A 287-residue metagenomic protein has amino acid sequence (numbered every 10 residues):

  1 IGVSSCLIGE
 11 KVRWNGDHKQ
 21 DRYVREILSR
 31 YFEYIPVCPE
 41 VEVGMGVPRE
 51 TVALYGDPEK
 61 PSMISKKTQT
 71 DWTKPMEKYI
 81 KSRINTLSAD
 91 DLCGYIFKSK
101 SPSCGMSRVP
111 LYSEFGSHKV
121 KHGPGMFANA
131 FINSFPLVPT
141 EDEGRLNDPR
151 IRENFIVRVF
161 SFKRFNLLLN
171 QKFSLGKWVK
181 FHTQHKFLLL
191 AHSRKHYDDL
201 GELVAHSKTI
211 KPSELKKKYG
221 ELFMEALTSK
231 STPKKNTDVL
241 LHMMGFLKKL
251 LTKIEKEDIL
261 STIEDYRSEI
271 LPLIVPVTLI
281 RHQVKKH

Functional and structural regions predicted by a protein language model:
I1-L7: Short, hydrophobic/glycine-enriched beta-strand segments
I8-G16: Short N-terminal binding/cap micro-motifs at the start of the first secondary-structure element
D17-Y34: Short catalytic helix/loop segments, enriched in acidic residues and glycine and frequently bearing histidine
P39-K60: Short, surface-exposed acidic-centric catalytic microdomains
A53-W72, L111-K121: A charged helix-plus-loop insertion that forms the helical arch/lid used to bind and gate nucleic-acid substrates
T68-A89: Glycine-rich anion/phosphate-binding loops
R83, L87-L169: Internal, conserved structured core segments that host functional sites
S117, P139-H287: Acidic, Ser/Pro/Thr-rich low-complexity regulatory regions and the short amphipathic helical interaction modules they
